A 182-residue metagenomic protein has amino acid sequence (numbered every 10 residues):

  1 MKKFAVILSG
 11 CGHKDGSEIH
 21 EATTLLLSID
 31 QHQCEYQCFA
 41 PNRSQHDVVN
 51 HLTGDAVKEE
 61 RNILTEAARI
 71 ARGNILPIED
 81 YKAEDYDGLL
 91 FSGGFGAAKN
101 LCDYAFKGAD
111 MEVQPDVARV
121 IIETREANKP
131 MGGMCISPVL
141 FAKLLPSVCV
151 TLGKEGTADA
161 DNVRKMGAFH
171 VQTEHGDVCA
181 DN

Functional and structural regions predicted by a protein language model:
K3-Q37, S44, K58-E60, N74-N182: Active-site-adjacent pocket-lining segments in enzyme domains
F39-T65: N-terminal beta-loop-helix "entrance" segment that forms/cooperates in small-molecule cofactor or anionic ligand
I63-I75: Functional beta-strand-loop-alpha-helix junction segments that form "active/interaction loops" within catalytic
